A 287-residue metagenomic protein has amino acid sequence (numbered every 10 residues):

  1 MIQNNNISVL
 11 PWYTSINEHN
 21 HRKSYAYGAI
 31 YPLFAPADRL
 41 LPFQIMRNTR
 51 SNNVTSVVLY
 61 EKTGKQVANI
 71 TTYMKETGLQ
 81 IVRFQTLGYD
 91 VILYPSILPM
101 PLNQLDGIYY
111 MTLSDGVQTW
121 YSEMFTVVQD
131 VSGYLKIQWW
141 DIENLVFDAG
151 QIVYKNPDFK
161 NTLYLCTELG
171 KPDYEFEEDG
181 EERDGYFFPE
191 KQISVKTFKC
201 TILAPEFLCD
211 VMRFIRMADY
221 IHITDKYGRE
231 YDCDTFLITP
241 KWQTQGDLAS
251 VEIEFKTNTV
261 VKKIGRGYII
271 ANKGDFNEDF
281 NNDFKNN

Functional and structural regions predicted by a protein language model:
M1-L135, N144-L145: Preference for solvent-exposed, low-hydrophobicity sequence contexts
W120-N287: Extracellular/virion structural assembly segments
